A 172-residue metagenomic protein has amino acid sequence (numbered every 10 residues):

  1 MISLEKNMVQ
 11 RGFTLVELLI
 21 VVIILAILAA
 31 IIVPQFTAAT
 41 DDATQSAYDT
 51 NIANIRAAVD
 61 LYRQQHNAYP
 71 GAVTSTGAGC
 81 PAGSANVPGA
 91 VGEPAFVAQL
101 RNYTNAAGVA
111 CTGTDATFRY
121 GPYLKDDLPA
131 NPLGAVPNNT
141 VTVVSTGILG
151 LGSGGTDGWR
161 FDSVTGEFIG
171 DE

Functional and structural regions predicted by a protein language model:
M1-F13: N-terminal leader/signal peptides at the extreme start of proteins
R11-V22: N-terminal signal-anchor/signal peptide hydrophobic helix marking the start of the first transmembrane segment
V22, D49, R56: Conserved catalytic core of two-component sensor histidine kinases
L25-A43, R63: C-terminal juxtamembrane segment of a hydrophobic transmembrane alpha-helix
D41-I52, A68-Y69: Membrane-proximal amphipathic alpha-helices that sit immediately adjacent to an N-terminal transmembrane/signal-anchor
V59-Y120: Short, glycine/small-hydrophobic-rich surface segments
D126-E172: Short, surface-exposed interaction loops/tails
